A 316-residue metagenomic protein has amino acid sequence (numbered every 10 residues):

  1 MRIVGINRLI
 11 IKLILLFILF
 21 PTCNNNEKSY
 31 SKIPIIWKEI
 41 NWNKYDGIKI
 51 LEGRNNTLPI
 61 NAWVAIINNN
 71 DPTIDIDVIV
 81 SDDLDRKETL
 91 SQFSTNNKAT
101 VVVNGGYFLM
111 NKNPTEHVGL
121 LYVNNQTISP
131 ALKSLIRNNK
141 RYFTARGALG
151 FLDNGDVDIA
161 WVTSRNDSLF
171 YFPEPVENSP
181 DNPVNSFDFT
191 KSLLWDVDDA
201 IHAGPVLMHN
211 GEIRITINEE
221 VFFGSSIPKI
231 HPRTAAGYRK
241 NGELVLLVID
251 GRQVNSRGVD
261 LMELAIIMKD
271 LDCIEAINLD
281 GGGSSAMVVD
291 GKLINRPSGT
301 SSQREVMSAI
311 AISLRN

Functional and structural regions predicted by a protein language model:
M1-S31: Bacterial Sec-dependent N-terminal signal peptides
N25-D167: Zymogen propeptides
K28-E52, I215, K292-N316: Flexible, D/E/H-enriched segments
I60-V64, R146, H202-G204, H231-A235 (+1 more regions): Short glycine-rich loop/turn motifs
T100-N104, G150, D158-I159, L207 (+3 more regions): Structural recognition of the beta-strand scaffold that forms the well-ordered cores of secreted hydrolase catalytic
K112-R137, N218-E275, S284-N316: Conserved, well-ordered active-site substructure
V162, D167-F172, A203, G211-I213: A short "linker-to-beta-strand initiation" element
P180-F187, W195-F223: Short, conserved active-site entrance elements at the starts or edges of catalytic domains
